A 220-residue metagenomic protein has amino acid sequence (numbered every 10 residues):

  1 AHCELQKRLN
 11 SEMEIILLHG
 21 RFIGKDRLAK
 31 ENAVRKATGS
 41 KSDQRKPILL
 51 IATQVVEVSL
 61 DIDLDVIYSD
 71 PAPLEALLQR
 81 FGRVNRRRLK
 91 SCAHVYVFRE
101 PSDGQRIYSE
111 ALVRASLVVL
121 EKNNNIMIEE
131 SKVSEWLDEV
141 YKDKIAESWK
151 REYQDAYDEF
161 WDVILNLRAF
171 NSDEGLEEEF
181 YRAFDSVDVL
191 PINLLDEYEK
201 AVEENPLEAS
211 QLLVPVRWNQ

Functional and structural regions predicted by a protein language model:
A1-H2, E57: Gly/Ser/Thr-rich loops at beta-strand to alpha-helix junctions that form or flank small-molecule/cofactor-binding
C3-D43, L64, Y68-Q220: C-terminal helicase lobe and adjacent C-terminal extensions/tails of nucleic-acid helicase motors
K41-E57, S69: Conserved two-lobed SF2 helicase motor
E57-V58, E75: Glycine-centered loop/turn positions within well-structured domains that cap or flank conserved ligand/cofactor-binding
D61: Flexible glycine/serine/alanine-rich "lid" or loop that lines and gates the nucleotide-sugar donor pocket in diverse
